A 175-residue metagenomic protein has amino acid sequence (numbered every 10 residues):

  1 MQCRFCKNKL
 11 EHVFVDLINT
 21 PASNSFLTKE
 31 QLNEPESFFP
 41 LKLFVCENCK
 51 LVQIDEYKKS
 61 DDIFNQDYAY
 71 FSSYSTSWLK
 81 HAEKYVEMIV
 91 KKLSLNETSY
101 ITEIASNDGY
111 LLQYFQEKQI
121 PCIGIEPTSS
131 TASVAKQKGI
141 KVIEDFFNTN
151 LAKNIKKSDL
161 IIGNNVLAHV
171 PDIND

Functional and structural regions predicted by a protein language model:
M1-S75: N-terminal juxtadomain amphipathic helix that follows a signal peptide/anchor or precedes a small N-terminal auxiliary
E97-N107: Conserved class I S-adenosyl-L-methionine
D108-I120: Conserved SAM-binding loop of SAM-dependent methyltransferases across substrates and taxa, primarily the Class I
P121-E126: Conserved SAM-binding motif I beta-strand of class I
T128-S130: Conserved SAM/SAH-binding beta-strand->alpha-helix loop
G139-N150: Conserved SAM-binding strand-loop segment of SAM-dependent methyltransferases
I162: A conserved beta-strand element that flanks and buttresses the S-adenosyl-L-methionine
V170-D175: A short, conserved alpha-helix within the catalytic core of class I
